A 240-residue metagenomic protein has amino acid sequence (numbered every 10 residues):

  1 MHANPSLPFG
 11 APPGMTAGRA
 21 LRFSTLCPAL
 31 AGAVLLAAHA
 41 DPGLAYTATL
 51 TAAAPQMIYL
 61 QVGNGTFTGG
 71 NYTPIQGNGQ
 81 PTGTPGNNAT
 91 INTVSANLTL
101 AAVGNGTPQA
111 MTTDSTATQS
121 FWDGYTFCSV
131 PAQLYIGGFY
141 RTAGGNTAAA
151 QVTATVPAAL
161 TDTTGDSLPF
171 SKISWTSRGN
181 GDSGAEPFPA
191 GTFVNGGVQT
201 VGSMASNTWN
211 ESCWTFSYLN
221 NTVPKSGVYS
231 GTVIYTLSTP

Functional and structural regions predicted by a protein language model:
M1-L21: N-terminal secretory signal peptides that target proteins for export/translocation
P8-A11, L26, P131, G179: Serine/proline-rich low-complexity intrinsically disordered segments, especially terminal tails, linkers
S24-A38: Bacterial N-terminal signal peptides
D41-W175, P187-F188, F193-P240: N-terminal small/polar-rich segments of proteins
